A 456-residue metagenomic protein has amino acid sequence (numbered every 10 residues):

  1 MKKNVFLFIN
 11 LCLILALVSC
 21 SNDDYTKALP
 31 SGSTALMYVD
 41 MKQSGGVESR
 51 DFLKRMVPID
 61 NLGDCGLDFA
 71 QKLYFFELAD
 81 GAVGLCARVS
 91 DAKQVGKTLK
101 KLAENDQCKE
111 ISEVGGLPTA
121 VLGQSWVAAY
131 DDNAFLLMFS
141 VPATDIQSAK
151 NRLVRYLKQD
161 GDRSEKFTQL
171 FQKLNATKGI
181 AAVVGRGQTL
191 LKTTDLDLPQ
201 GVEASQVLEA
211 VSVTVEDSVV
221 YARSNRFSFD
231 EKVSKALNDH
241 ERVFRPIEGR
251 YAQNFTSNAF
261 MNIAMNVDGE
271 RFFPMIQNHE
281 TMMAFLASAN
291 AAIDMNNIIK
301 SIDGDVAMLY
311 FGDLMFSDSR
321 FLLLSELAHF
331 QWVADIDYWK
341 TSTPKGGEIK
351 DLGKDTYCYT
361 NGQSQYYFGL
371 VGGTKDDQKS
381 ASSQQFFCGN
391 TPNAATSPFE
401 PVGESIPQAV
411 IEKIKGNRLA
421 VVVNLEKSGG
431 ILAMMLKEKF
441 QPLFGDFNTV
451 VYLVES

Functional and structural regions predicted by a protein language model:
M1-I9: Bacterial N-terminal signal peptides that target proteins for export
A16-S19: C-terminal motif of bacterial Sec signal peptides marking the signal peptidase cleavage site
S21-T26: Bacterial lipoprotein signal-peptidase II cleavage site
K27-S49, F75: Post-signal peptide N-terminal segment of mature Sec-exported envelope proteins
M37, C65-Q169, G304-V410: Single conserved position on a long alpha-helix in the C-terminal lobe of the eukaryotic protein kinase
S49-Y74: N-terminal, post-signal-peptide region of Sec/Tat-exported proteins
D160-M265, E270-F272, P407, E412-S456: Leucine-rich, highly hydrophobic segment in Treponema pallidum outer-membrane-associated proteins
R250-D305, D313-S317, A328-I336: Extended non-catalytic domains of envelope/secretory-pathway proteins
